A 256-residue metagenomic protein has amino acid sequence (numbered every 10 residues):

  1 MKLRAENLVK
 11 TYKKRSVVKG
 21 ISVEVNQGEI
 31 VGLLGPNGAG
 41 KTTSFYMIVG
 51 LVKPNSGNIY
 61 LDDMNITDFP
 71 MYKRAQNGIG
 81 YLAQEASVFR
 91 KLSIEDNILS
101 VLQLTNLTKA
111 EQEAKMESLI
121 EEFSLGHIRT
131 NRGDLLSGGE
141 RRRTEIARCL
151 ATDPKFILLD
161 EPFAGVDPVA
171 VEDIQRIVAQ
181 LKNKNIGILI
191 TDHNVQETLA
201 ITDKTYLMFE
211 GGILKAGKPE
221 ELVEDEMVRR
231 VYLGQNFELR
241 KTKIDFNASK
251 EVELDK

Functional and structural regions predicted by a protein language model:
L34-P36: The feature captures the beta-strand-to-loop junction immediately N-terminal to the Walker
V49: Helix-to-loop junction immediately C-terminal to a conserved catalytic motif
A110-I128, Q175-A179: Conserved ABC ATPase "signature" region
R132-L136, E140: Conserved ABC ATPase signature
D153: Conserved catalytic motifs of ABC-family nucleotide-binding domains
I157-E161: Catalytic Walker B motif of ABC-type/P-loop ATPase nucleotide-binding domains
